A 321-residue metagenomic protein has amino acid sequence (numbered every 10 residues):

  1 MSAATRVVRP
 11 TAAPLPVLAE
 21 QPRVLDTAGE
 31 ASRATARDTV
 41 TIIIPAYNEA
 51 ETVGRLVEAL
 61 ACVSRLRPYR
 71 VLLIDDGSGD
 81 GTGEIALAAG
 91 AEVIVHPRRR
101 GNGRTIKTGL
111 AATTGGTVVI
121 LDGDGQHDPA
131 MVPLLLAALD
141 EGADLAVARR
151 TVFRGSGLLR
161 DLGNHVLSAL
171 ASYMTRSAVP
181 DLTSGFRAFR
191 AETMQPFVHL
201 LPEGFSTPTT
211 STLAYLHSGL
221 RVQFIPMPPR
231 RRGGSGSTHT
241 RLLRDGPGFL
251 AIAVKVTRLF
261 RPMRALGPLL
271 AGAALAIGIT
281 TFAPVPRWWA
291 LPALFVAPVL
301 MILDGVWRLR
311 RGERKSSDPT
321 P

Functional and structural regions predicted by a protein language model:
S2-T35, P202, S206-P321: Hydrophobic helical membrane-anchoring modules
L25, E49-C62: Short, well-formed alpha-helical segments that are part of the catalytic scaffolds of diverse glycosyltransferases
I44, V57, A61, P68-G77 (+1 more regions): Short beta-strand/loop segment that forms part of the nucleotide-sugar
E51-R55, G79-A89: Acidic helix N-cap motif at the loop->helix transition within catalytic regions of sugar-transfer enzymes
P68-L72, G83-A112: Conserved donor nucleotide-binding strand/loop of the catalytic core
D75-T82, G125: A conserved acidic beta->alpha catalytic loop
P97-A112, Q126-F205, T209, R230-F249: Acceptor/aglycone-binding surface of glycosyltransferases and processive sugar-polymer synthases
V118: Short aromatic/hydrophobic "clamp" motif used to bind/position activated sugar donors
